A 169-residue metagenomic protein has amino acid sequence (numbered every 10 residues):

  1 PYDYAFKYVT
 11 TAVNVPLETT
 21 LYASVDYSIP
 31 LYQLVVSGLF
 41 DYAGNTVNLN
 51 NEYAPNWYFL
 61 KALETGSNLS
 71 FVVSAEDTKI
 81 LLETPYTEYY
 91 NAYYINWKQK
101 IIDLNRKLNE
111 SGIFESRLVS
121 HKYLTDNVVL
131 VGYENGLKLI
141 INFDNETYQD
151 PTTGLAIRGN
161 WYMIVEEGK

Functional and structural regions predicted by a protein language model:
P1-K169: Active-site-proximal substrate-binding groove within the catalytic cores of carbohydrate-active enzymes
